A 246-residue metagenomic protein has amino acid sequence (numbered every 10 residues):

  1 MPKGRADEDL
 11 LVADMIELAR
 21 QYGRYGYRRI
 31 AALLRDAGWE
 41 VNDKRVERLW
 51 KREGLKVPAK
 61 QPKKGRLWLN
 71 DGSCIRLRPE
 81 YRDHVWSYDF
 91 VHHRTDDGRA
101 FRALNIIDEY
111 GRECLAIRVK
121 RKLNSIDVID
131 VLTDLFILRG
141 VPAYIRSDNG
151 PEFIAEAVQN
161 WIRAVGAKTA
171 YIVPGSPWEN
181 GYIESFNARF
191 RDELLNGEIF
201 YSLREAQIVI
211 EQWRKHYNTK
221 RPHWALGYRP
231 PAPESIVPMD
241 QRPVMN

Functional and structural regions predicted by a protein language model:
M1-V85, S176, Y228-Q241: Basic, flexible linker segments flanking DNA-binding modules in nucleic acid-interacting mobile-element proteins
M15, I30, V46, W50 (+12 more regions): Mobile genetic element proteins and their domesticated derivatives, centered on retroelements and DNA transposons
E40-I107, E113, I126-V131, L138-A143 (+1 more regions): Mobile-element integrase/transposase regions, centering on the N-terminal DNA-binding/Zn-coordinating module
A59-P62, I145-N149, A164-Y182, E198-L203: RNase H-like polynucleotidyl transferase catalytic core
I117-R118: Short hydrophobic alpha-helix segments
L132, R139-A155, G175, Y228-A232: Acidic/histidine-rich, metal-coordinating catalytic segments
V165, A188-N246: C-terminal domain-tail junction helix/linker
